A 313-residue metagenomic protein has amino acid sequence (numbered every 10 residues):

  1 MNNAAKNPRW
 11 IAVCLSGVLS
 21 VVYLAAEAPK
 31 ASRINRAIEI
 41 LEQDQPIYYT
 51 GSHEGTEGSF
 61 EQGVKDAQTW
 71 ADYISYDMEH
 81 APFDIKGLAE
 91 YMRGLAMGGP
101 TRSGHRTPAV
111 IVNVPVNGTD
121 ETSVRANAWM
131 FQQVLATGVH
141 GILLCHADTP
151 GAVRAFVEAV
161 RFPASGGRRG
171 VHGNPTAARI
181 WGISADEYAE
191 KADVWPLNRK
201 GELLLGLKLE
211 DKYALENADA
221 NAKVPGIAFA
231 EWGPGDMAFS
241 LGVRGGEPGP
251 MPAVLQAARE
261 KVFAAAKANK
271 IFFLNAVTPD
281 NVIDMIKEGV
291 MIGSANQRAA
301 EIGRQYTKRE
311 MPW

Functional and structural regions predicted by a protein language model:
N2-C14: Bacterial N-terminal signal peptides that target proteins for export
N3-A4, S20, S32: Intrinsic disorder/low-complexity signature
A12-V22: Bacterial N-terminal signal peptides
A25-W313: Expand to "…catalyze enediolate/carbanion chemistry for C-C bond making/breaking, isomerization, decarboxylation
